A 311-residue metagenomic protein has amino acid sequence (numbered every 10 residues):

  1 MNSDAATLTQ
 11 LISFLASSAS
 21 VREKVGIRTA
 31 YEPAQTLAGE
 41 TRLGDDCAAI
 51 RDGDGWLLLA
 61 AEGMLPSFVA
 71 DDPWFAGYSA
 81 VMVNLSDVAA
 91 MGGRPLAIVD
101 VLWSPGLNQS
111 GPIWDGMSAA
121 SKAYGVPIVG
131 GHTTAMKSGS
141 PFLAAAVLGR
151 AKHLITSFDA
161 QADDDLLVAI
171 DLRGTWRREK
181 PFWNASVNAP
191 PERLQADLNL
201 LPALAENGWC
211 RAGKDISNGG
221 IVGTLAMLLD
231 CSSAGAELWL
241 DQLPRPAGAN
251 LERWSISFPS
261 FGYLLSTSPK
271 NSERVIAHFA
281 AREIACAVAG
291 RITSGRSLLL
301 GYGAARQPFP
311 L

Functional and structural regions predicted by a protein language model:
M1-L311: Helix-biased detector of long, well-ordered alpha-helical tracts
